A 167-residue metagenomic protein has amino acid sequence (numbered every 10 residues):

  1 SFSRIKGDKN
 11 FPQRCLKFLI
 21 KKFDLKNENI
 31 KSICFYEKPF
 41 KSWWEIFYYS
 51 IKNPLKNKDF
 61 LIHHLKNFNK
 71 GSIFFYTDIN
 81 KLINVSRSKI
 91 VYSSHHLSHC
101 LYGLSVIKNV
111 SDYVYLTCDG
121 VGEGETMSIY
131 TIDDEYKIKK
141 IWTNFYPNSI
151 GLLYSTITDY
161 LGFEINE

Functional and structural regions predicted by a protein language model:
S1-E167: Short acidic/glycine-rich loops and adjacent helix/strand connectors that line catalytic pockets where negatively
